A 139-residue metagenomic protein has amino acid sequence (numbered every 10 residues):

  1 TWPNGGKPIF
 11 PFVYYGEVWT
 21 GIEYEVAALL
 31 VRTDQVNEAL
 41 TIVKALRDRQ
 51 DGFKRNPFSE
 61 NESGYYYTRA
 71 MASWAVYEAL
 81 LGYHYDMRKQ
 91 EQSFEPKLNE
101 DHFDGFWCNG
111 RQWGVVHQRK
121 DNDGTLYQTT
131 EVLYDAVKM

Functional and structural regions predicted by a protein language model:
T1-W19, D51-G52: Extended glycan-interaction surfaces of carbohydrate-active proteins
E23-M139: Non-catalytic C-terminal accessory modules of carbohydrate-active enzymes
